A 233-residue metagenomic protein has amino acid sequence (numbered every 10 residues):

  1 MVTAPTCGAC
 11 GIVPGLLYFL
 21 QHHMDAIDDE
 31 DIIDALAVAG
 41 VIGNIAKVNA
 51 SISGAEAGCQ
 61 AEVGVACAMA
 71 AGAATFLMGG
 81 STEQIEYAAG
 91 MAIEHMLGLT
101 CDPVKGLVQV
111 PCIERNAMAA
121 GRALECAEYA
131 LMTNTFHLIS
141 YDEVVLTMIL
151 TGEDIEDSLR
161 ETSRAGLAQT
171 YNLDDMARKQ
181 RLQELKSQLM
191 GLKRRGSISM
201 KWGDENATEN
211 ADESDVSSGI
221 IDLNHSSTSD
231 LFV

Functional and structural regions predicted by a protein language model:
M1-T100: Glycine-rich anion/phosphate-binding loop at the beta-strand->alpha-helix junction
C67, G72-T228: Functionally critical mobile loop/hinge segments
S229-V233: A positional/structural detector of protein chain ends, strongest at the extreme C-terminus and weakly at the extreme
